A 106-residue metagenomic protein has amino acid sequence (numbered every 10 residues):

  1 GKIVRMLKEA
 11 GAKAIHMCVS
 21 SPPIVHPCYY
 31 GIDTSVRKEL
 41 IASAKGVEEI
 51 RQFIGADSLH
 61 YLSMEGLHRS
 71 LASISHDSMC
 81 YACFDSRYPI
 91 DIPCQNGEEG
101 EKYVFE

Functional and structural regions predicted by a protein language model:
G1-E106: PRPP-associated nucleotide enzymes
